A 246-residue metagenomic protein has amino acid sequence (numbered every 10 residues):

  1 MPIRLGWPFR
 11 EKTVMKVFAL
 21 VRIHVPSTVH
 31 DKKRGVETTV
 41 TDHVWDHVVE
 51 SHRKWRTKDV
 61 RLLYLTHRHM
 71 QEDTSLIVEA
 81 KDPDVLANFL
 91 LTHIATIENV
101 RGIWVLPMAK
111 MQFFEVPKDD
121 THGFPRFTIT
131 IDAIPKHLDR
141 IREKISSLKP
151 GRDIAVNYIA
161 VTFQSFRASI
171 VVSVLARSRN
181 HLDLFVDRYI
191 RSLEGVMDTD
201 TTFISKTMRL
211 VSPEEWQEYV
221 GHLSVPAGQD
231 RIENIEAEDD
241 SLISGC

Functional and structural regions predicted by a protein language model:
P2-C246: A compositional/biophysical signature of low hydrophobicity enriched in polar/charged and small residues
